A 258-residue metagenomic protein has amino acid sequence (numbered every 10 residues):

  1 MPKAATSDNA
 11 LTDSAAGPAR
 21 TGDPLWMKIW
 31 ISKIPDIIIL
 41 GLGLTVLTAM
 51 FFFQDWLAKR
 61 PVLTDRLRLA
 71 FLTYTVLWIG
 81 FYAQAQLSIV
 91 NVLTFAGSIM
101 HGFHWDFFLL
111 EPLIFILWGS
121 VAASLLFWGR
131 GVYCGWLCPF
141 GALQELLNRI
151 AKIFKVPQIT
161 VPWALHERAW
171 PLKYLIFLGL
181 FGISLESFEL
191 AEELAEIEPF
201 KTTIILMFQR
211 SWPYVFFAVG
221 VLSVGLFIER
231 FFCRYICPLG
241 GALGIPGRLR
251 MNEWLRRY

Functional and structural regions predicted by a protein language model:
M1-Y258: Non-ligating segments of multi-cofactor redox enzymes
